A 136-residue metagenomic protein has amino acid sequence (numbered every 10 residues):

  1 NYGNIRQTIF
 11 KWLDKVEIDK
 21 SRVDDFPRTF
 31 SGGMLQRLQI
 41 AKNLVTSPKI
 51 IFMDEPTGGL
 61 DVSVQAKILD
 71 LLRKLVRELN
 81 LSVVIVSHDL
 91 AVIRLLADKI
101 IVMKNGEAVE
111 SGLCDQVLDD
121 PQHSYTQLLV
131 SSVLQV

Functional and structural regions predicted by a protein language model:
N4-S21, V130-S131: Conserved ABC ATPase "signature" region
E17-I18, D119-V136: C-terminal boundary and immediately downstream tail of ABC-type ATPase nucleotide-binding domains
F26-F30, M34: Conserved ABC ATPase signature
S47: Conserved catalytic motifs of ABC-family nucleotide-binding domains
I93-L95: A short, surface-exposed alpha-helical micro-motif characterized by mixed small hydrophobic and charged/polar residues
K99, S111: Short, glycine/charged-rich "phosphate-handling" switch motifs in NTP-dependent and phosphotransfer domains
